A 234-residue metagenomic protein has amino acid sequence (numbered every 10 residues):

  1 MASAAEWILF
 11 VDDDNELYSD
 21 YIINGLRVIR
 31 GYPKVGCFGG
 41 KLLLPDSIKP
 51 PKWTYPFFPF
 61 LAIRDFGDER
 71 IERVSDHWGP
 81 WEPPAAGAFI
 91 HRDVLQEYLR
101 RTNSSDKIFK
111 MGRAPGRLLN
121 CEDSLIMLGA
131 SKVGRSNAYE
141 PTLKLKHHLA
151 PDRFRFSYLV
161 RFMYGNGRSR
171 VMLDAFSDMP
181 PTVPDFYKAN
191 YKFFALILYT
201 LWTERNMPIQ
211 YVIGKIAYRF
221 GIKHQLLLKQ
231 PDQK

Functional and structural regions predicted by a protein language model:
A4-A5, P84-R100: Conserved nucleotide-sugar donor-binding and metal-coordinating catalytic region shared by glycosyltransferases
I8: Short aromatic/hydrophobic "clamp" motif used to bind/position activated sugar donors
D12-E16: The conserved acidic donor/metal-binding loop of glycosyltransferases
D20-T54: Conserved donor NDP-sugar-binding/catalytic core segment of glycosyltransferases
F58-P80: Short, flexible, basic/aromatic active-site loop/helix in glycosyltransferases
T102, I108, A138-L145: Catalytic beta-strand/loop signature of glycosyltransferases that borders the donor
K107-I126: Acidic donor-binding loop at a coil-to-helix junction in glycosyltransferase catalytic cores that engages
R161-G165, D178-K234: Non-catalytic, C-terminal membrane-associated alpha-helical segments of glycosyltransferases
